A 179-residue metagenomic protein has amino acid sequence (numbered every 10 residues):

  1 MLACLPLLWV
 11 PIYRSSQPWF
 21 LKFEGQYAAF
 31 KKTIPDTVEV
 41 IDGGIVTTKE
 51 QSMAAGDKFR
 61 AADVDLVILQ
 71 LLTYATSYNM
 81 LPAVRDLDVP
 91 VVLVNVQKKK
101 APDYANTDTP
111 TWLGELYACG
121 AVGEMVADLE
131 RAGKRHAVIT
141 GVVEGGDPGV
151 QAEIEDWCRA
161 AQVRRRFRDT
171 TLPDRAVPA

Functional and structural regions predicted by a protein language model:
M1-A179: An N-terminal assembly and electron-transfer interface module characteristic of large anaerobic redox and radical
